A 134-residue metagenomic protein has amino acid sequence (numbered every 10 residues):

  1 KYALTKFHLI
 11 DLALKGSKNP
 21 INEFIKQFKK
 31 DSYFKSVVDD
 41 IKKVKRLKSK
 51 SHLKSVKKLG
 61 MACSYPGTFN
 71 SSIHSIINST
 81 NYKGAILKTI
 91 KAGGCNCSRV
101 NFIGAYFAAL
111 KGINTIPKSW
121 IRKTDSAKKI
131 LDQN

Functional and structural regions predicted by a protein language model:
K1-D11, G67, S71-N134: Catalytic phosphate/nucleotide-handling subdomain of diverse soluble enzymes
I10-G93: Accessory "access/gating" subregions that flank catalytic or transport cores
